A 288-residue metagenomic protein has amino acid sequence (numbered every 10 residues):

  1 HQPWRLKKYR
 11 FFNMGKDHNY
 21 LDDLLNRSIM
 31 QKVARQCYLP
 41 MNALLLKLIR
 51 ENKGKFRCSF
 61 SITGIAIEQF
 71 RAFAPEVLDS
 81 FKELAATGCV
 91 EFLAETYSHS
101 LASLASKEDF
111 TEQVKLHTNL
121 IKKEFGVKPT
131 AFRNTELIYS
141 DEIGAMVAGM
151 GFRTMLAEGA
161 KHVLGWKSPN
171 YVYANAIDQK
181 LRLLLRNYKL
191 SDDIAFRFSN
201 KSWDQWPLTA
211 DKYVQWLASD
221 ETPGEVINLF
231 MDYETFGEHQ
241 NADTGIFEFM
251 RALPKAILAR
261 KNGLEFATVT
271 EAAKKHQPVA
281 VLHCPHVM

Functional and structural regions predicted by a protein language model:
H1-Q2, G64-E68, Y97-S100, L137-S140 (+4 more regions): Short, solvent-exposed loop/turn segments at secondary-structure junctions
H1-Q36, R50, Y171-L181, L185-Y188 (+2 more regions): Active-site and substrate-binding clefts of carbohydrate-active enzymes
Q2-S106, E112, T130-R133, R153-E158: Short, well-structured secondary-structure segments
N42-L46, L78-K82, T111-I121, G144 (+2 more regions): Generic structural signal for well-ordered alpha-helices, preferentially at hydrophobic/aromatic core positions
V77-A94, K115, V127, A148-L185: Acidic, His- and aromatic-enriched active-site or binding-groove loops in soluble protein domains that engage sugars
L101, A160-W166, L184-L208, K212 (+1 more regions): Positively charged, amphipathic and often flexible ligand-engagement surfaces
K107-E136, Q215-F230: CE4/NodB-like, metal-dependent polysaccharide N-deacetylase domain that modifies extracellular/periplasmic N-acetylated
K123-F125, L137-G151: Hydrophobic, small-residue-rich alpha-helical packing segments that form membrane-like cores
